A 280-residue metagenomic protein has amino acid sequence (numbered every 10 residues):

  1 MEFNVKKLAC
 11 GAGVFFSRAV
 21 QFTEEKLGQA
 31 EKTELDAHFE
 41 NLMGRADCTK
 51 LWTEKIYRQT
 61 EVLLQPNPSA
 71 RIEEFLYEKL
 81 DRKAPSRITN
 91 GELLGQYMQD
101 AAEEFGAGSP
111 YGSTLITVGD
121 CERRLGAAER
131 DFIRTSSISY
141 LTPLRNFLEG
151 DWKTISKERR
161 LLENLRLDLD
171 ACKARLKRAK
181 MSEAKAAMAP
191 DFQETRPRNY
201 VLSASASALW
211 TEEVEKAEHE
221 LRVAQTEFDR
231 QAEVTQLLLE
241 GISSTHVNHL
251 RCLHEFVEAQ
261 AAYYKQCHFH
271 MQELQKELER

Functional and structural regions predicted by a protein language model:
M1-R280: Short, low-to-moderate order helix/coil transition modules at the start of elongated helical scaffolds
